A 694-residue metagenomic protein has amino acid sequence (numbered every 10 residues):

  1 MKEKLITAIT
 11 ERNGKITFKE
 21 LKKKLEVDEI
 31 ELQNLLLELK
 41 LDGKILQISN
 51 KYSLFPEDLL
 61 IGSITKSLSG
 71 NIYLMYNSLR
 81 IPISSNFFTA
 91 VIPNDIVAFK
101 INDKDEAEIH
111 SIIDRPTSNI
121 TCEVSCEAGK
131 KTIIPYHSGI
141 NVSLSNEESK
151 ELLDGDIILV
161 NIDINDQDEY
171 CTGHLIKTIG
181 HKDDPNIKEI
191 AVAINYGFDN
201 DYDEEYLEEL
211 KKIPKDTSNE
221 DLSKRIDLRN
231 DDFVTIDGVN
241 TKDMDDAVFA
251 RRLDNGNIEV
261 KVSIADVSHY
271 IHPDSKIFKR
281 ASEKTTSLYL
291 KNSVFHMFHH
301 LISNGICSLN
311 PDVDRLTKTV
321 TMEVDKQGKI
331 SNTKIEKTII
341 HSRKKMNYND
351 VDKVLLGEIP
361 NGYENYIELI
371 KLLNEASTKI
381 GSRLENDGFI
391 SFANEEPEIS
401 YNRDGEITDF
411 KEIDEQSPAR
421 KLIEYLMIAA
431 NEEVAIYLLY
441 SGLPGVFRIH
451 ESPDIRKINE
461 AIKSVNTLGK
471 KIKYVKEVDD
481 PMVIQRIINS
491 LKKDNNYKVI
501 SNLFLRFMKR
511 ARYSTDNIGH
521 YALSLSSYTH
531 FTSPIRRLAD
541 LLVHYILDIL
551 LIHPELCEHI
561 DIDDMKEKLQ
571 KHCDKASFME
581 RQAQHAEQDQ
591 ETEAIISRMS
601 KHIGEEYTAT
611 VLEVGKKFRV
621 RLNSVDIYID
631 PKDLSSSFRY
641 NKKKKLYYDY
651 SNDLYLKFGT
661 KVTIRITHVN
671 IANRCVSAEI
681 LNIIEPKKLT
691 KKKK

Functional and structural regions predicted by a protein language model:
M1-I264, S268-D314, K345, D352-K353 (+5 more regions): Charge-lined substrate channels and their catalytic hotspots, especially those that engage the 3′ end of RNA
K19, K23-K24, N165-Q167, A191-I194 (+2 more regions): Electropositive polyanion-binding surfaces
